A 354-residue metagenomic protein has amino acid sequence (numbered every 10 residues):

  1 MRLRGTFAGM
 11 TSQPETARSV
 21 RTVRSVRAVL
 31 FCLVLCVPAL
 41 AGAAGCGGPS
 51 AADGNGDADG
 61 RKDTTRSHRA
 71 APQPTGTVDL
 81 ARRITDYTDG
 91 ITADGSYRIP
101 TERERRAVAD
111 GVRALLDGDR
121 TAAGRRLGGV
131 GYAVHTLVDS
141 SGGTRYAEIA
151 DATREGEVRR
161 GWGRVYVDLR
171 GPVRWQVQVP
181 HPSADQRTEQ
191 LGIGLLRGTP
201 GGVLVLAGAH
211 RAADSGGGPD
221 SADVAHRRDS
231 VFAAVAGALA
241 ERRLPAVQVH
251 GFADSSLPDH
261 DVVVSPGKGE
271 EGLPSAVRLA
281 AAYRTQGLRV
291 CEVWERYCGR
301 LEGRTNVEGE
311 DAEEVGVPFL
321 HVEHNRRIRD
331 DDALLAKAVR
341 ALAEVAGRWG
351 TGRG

Functional and structural regions predicted by a protein language model:
M1-R24: N-terminal secretory signal peptides that target proteins for export/translocation
R2-L3, T11, P49, D59-P318 (+1 more regions): N-terminal catalytic or cofactor-binding beta/alpha core of small enzyme domains
T11-P14, R27, S50-D53: Extended non-globular C-terminal regions
S19, S25, A52-A58: A compositionally biased, intrinsically disordered/low-complexity signal enriched for hydrophobic/aromatic residues
V23-V26, W175: General secondary-structure edge motif
V29-G42: Bacterial N-terminal signal peptides
A44-S50: Bacterial signal peptide processing site
